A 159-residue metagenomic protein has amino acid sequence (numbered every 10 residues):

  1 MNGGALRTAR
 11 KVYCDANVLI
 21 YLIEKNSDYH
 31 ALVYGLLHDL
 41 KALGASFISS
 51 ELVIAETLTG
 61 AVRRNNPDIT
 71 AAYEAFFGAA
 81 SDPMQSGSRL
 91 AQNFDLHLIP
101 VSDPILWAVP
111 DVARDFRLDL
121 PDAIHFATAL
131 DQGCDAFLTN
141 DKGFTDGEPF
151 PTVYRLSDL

Functional and structural regions predicted by a protein language model:
M1-K11, L98-I99, F126-L159: Acidic, PIN/NYN-like endoribonuclease modules and their adjacent C-terminal/linker elements
M1-S49, A61-A75, K142, S157-L159: Short, well-structured N-terminal submotif of metal-dependent ribonuclease cores
R7, Q92-A136: Active-site neighborhoods of divalent-metal-dependent phosphate/nucleic-acid chemistry enzymes
V18, V53-I54, I105, H125 (+1 more regions): Alpha-helix capping/helix-boundary segments
Y21-L22, E56, V109: A short acidic, helix-capping loop that chelates divalent metal ions and anchors anionic groups
Y34, L52-I54, L58-I99, P104: Active-site-proximal, substrate-binding regions of enzyme catalytic domains and RNA-binding/basic surfaces
L43-G44, A79-A80, D115: Structured helix-beta-strand junction loops
S50, P121, N140: Replace "coordinates the UDP/GDP/TDP-sugar" with "coordinates nucleotide-activated sugar donors
